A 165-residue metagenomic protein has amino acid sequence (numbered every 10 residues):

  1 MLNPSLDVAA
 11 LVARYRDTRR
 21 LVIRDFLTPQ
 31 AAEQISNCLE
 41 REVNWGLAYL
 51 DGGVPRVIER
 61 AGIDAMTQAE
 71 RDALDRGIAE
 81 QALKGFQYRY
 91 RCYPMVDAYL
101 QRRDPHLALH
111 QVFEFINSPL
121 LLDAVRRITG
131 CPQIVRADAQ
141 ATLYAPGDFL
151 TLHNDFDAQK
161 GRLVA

Functional and structural regions predicted by a protein language model:
M1-A165: Fe(II)/2-oxoglutarate oxygenase catalytic core
